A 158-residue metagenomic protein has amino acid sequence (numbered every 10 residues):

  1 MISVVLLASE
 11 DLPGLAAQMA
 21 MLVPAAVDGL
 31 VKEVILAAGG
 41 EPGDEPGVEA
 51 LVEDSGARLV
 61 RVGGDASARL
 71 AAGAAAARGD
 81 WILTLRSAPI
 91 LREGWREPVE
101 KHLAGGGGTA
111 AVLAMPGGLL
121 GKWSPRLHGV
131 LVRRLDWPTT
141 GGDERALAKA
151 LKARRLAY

Functional and structural regions predicted by a protein language model:
M1-S3, E33: Cell-envelope/extracellular polymer assembly enzymes that use nucleotide-activated donors
L7-E10, A37-G40, G64, L85-A88 (+1 more regions): Structural motif
E10-A26: Short, well-formed alpha-helical segments that are part of the catalytic scaffolds of diverse glycosyltransferases
M21-V60: Acidic donor-binding segment of Leloir-type glycosyltransferases
V62-A77: Glycine-rich, basic loop-to-helix element that forms the pyrophosphate-binding segment of sugar-nucleotide handling
I82: Short aromatic/hydrophobic "clamp" motif used to bind/position activated sugar donors
L85-H102: Acidic donor-binding/catalytic loop of UDP-sugar-dependent glycosyltransferases, especially processive GT2
E97-Y158: Catalytic-site signature of metal-activated, phosphate-bearing donor transferases, centered on the GT-A/GT-A-like
